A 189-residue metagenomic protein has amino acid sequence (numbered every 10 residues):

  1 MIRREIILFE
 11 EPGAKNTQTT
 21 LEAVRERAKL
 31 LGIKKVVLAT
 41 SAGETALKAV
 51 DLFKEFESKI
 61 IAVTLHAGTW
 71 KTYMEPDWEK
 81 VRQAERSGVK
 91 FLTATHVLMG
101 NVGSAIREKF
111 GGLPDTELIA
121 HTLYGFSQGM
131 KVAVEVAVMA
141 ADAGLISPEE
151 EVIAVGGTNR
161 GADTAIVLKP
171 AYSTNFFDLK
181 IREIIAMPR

Functional and structural regions predicted by a protein language model:
M1-E26: Glycine-rich phosphate-binding "P-loop"
R3-I6, S58-T116: Long, charge-dense
T17, V37-T40, A62, F91-T95 (+3 more regions): General beta-strand structural signal in soluble alpha/beta enzymes
E26-E75: N-terminal active-site beta-alpha-beta segment that forms phosphate/nucleotide-binding and substrate-recognition loops
K35, G129-G156: Internal active-site segments that recognize and position negatively charged phosphoryl groups and nucleotide moieties
A42-K48, M130-M139, A162-T164: Short glycine/serine/threonine-rich phosphate/pyrophosphate-binding segments that cradle anionic phosphate groups
E108-G125, M130-K131, V138-G144: Active-site/ligand-binding-proximal alpha/beta "capping" segment
E150-R189: Glycine-rich, aromatic-bearing surface loops/beta-hairpins
